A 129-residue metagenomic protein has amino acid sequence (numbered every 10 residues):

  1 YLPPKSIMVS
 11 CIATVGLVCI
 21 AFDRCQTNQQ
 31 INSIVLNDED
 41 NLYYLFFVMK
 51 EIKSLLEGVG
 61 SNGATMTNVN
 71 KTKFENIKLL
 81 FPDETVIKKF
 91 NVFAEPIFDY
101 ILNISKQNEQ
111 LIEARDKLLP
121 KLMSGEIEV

Functional and structural regions predicted by a protein language model:
Y1-I52, N62, N70-F74: A short beta-sheet element
E39-D40, Y44-F47, E51-G58, N62-A64 (+1 more regions): Amphipathic alpha-helical coiled-coil/heptad-repeat segments
T67: Residues that recognize and position ribonucleotide moieties
